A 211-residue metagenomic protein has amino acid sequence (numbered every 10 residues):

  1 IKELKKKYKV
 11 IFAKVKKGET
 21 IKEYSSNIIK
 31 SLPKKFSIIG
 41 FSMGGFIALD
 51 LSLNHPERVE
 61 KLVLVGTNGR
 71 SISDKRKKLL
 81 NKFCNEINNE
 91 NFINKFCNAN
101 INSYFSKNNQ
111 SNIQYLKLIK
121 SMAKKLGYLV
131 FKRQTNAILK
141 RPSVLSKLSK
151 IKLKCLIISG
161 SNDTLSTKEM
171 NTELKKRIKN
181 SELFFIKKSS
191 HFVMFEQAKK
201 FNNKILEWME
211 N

Functional and structural regions predicted by a protein language model:
I1-I39, N54, N203: Active-site loop/oxyanion-hole signature of alpha/beta-hydrolase fold enzymes
A13-K14, F184-S190: Short glycine-rich catalytic loops that host catalytic nucleophiles or stabilize transition states across multiple
G40-G44, A48: Gly/Ala-rich beta-loop-alpha elbow adjacent to hydrolase catalytic centers
L53-N54, R58-N91: Flexible "cap/lid" loop of the alpha/beta hydrolase fold
I72-K78, F92-S149: Conserved alpha/beta-hydrolase catalytic His-Asp/Glu region
I151, I157-S159, D163: Short beta-strand/loop motif that positions the catalytic acidic residue of the alpha/beta-hydrolase fold
L153, T167-K176: Short alpha-helix in the alpha/beta-hydrolase fold that links the catalytic acid
S189-N202: Catalytic histidine-centered segment of alpha/beta-hydrolase-like enzymes
